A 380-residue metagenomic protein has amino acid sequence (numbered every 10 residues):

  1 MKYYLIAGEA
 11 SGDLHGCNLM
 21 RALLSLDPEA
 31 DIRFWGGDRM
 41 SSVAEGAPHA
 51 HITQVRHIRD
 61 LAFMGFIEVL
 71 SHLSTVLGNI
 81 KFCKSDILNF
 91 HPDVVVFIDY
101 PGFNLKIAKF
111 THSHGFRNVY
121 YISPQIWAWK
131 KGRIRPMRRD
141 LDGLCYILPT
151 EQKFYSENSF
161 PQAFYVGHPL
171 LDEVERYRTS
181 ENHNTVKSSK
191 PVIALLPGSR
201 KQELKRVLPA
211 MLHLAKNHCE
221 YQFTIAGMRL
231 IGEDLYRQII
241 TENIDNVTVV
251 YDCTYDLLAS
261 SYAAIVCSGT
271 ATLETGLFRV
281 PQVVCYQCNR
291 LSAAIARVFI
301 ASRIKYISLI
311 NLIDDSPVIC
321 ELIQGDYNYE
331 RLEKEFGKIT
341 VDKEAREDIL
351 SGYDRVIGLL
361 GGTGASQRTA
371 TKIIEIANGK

Functional and structural regions predicted by a protein language model:
M1-K380: Nucleotide-activated sugar donor-binding and catalytic core shared by glycosyltransferases and related lipid-linked
